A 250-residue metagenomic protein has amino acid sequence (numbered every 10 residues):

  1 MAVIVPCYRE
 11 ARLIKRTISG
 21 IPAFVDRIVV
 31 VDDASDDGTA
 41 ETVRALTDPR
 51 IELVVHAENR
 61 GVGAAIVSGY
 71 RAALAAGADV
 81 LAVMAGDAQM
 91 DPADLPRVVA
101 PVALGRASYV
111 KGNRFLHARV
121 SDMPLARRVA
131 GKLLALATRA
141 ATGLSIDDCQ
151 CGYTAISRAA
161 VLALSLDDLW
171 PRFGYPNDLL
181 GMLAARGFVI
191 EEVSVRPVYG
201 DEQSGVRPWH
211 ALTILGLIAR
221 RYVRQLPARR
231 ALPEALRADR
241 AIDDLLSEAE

Functional and structural regions predicted by a protein language model:
M1-A2, D178: Cell-envelope/extracellular polymer assembly enzymes that use nucleotide-activated donors
Y8-A23: Short, well-formed alpha-helical segments that are part of the catalytic scaffolds of diverse glycosyltransferases
R12-R16, D37-L46: Acidic helix N-cap motif at the loop->helix transition within catalytic regions of sugar-transfer enzymes
D26-S35, V54: Short beta-strand/loop segment that forms part of the nucleotide-sugar
D32-E41, E58, A88: A conserved acidic beta->alpha catalytic loop
E58-A75, P92-F173, G200-W209, I214-G216: Acceptor/aglycone-binding surface of glycosyltransferases and processive sugar-polymer synthases
A78-Q89: Short beta-strand-to-loop acidic/aromatic patch adjacent to the donor-nucleotide binding site
G143, D167-E250: Hydrophobic helical membrane-anchoring modules
